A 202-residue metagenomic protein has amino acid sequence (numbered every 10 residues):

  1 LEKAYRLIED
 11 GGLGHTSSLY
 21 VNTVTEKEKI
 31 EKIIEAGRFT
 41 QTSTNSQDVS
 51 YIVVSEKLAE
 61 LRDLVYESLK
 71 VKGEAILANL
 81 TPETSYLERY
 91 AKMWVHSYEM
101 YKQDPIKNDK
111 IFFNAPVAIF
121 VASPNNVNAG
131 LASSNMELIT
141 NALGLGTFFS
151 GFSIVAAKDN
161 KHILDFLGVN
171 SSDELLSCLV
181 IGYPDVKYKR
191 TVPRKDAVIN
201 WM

Functional and structural regions predicted by a protein language model:
E2-E31: Extended interfacial segments that mediate partner engagement and assembly in macromolecular machines
K3, K102, V169, E174-M202: C-terminal helix-cap and adjacent tail motif
I33-G37, V117-F166, L179: Small-aliphatic-rich amphipathic alpha-helix that forms the alpha element of a beta-alpha
A36-S46: Hydrophobic alpha-helical segments and helix pairs
S43-N45, K110-F113, L167-S172: Solvent-exposed alpha-helices and their adjacent loops that cap or buttress functional pockets in soluble metabolic
S46-S55, F152: Short loop-to-beta-strand entry elements in the cores of soluble alpha/beta enzymes
I52-V127: Glycine/small-residue-rich phosphate/adenosyl-binding loop
S68-K70, D165-G168: Short, hinge-like loop/turn segments at secondary-structure boundaries
